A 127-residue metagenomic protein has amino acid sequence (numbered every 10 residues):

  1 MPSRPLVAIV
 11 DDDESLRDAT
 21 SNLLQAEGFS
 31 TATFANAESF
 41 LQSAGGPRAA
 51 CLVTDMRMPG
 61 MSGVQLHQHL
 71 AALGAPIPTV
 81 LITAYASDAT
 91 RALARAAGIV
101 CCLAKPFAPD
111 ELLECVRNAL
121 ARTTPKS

Functional and structural regions predicted by a protein language model:
E14-A32: Two-component/phosphorelay signaling modules centered on CheY-like receiver
A35-N36, S62-L66: Acidic catalytic/metal-coordinating carboxylates
P47-V53: Active-site beta3 strand of CheY-like receiver
M58: Receiver (REC) domain active-site loop signature in two-component systems and cognate sites in sensor histidine kinases
Q65, A86-C101: Alpha4 helix (beta4-alpha4-beta5 surface) of REC/receiver domains from two-component response regulators
A89, F107-R117: C-terminal output helix
R117-S127: The C-terminal output helix
